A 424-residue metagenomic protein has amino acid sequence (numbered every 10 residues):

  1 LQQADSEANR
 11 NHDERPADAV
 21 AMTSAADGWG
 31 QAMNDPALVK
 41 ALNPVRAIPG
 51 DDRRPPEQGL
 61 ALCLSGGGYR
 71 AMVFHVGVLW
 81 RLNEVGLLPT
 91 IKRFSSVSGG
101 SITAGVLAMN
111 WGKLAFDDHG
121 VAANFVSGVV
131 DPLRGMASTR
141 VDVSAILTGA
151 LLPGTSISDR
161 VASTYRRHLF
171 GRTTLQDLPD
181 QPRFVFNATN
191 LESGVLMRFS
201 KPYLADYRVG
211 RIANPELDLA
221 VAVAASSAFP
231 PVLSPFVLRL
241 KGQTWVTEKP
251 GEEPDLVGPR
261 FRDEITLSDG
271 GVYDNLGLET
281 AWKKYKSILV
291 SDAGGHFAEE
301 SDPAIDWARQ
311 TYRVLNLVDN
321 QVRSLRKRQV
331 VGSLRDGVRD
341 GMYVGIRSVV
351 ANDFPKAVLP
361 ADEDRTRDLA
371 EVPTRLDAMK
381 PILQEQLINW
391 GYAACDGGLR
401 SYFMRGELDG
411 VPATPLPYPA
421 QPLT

Functional and structural regions predicted by a protein language model:
Q3: Cationic, low-complexity basic patches in intrinsically disordered or flexible, solvent-exposed regions
T23-L60: N-terminal regions that are enriched for targeting/export leaders and immediately downstream pro/stem segments
G59-C63, G68-D159, S200-K201: Patatin-like phospholipase
A61-C63, R93-S96, V185-N187, L267 (+1 more regions): Structural recognition of the beta-strand scaffold that forms the well-ordered cores of secreted hydrolase catalytic
G68-M72, S101-A104, S193-V195, D274-L276 (+1 more regions): Flexible loop/turn segments at secondary-structure boundaries
R70, T139-L152, S163, R167 (+3 more regions): Active-site gating loop/helix substructures
A108-A115, L147-T148, F199-D206, L240 (+2 more regions): Short secondary-structure boundary/capping segments
L267, V272-N275, E279-K286, A293-E299 (+1 more regions): C-terminal helical/tail subdomains of lipid-metabolizing enzymes
